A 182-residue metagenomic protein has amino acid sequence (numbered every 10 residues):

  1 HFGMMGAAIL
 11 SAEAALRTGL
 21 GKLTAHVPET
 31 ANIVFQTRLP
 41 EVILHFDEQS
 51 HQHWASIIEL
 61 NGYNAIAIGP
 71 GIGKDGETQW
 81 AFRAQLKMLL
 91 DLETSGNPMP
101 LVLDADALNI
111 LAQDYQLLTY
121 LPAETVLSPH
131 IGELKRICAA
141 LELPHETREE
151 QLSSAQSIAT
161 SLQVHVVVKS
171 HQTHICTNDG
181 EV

Functional and structural regions predicted by a protein language model:
H1-P100, N109-V126, I131-V182: Small-residue (G/A/S/T)-rich helix-start motifs and N-terminal tracts that mark the onset
